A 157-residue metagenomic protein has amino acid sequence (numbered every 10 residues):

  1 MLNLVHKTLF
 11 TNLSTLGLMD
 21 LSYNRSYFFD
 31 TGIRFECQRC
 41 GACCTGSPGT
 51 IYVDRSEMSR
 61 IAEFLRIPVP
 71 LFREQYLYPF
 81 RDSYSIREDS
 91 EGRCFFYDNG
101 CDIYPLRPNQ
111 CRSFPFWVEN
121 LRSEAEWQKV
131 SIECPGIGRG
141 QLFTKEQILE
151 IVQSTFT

Functional and structural regions predicted by a protein language model:
M1-T157: Short loop/turn segments that flank or connect secondary-structure elements
